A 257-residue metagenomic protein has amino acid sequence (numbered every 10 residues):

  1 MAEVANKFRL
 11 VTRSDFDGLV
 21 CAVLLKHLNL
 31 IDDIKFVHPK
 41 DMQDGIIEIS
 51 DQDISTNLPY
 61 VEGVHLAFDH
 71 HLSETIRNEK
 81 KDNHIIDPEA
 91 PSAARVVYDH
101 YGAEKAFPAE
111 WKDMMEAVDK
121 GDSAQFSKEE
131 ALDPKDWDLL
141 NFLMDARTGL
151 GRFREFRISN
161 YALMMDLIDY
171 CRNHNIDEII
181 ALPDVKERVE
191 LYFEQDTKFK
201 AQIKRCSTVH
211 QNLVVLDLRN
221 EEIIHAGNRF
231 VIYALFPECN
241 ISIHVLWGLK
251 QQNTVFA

Functional and structural regions predicted by a protein language model:
M1-A146, E190-E194, K200, T208-N240 (+1 more regions): Replace "Mg2+/Mn2+-dependent" with "divalent metal-dependent
L143-K186: Long, charge-rich alpha-helical interaction segments
Y170-T208: Helix-loop elements that line ligand-binding/catalytic pockets
